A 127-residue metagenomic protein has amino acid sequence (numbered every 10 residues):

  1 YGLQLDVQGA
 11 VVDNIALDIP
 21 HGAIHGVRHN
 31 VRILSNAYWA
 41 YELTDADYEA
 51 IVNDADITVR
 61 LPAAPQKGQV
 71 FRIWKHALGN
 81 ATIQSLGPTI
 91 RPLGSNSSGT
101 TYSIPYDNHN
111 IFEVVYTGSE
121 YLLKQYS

Functional and structural regions predicted by a protein language model:
Y1-H29: Surface-exposed, glycine- and small/polar-enriched segments that build interaction surfaces at terminal
D6, R60-P62, S103: Residues embedded in well-ordered secondary-structure elements
A23-G87, R91, T117-S127: Exposed extracellular interaction/assembly regions and N-terminal maturation sites
T44, I104-N108: Sequence/structural signature of small/polar-enriched beta-strand/turn repeats that build beta-strand-rich repeat
G87-P105: Terminal beta-strand-rich extracellular "head" domains that mediate receptor/glycan or other ligand binding
D107-G118: Extracellular disulfide-bonded cysteine-rich modules/repeats
